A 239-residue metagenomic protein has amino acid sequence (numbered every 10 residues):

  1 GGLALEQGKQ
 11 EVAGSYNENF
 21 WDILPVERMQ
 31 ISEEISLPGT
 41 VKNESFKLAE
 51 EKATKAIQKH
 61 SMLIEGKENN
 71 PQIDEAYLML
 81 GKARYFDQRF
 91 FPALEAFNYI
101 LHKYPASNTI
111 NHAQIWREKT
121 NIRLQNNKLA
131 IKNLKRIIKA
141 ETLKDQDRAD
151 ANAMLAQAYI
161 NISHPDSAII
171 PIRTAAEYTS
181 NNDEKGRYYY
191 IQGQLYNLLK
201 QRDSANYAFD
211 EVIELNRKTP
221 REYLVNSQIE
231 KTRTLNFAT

Functional and structural regions predicted by a protein language model:
G2-T239: Acidic, polar-rich low-complexity tracts and alpha-helical solenoid repeat scaffolds
